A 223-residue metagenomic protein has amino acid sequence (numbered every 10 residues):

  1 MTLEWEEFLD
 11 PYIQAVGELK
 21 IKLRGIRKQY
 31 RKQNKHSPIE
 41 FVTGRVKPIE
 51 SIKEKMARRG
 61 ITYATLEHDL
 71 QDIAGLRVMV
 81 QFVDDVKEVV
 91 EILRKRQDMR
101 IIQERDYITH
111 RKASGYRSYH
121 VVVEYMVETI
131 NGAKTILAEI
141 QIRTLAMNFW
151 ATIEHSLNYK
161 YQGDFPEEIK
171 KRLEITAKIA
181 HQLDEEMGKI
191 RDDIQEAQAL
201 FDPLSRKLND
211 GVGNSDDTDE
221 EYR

Functional and structural regions predicted by a protein language model:
M1-Y30, A138-R223: An acidic, glycine-/histidine-flanked metal-binding catalytic module
E7, E40, R77: Conserved short-loop catalytic and cofactor-binding motifs
F8, Y12, V16, I49 (+2 more regions): Generic alpha-helical secondary structure
V16-K20, R24-R59: Surface-exposed, low-hydrophobicity interaction/linker segments
Q29-R31, I61, Q97-I102: Short secondary-structure junctions
R31-K32, T62-L70, H110: Short, flexible, solvent-exposed loop/turn segments with mixed acidic/basic and small polar residues
E67, V80-K189: Long beta-strand-rich cores associated with HINT superfamily self-processing modules
D72-L76: Short amphipathic alpha-helical segments
